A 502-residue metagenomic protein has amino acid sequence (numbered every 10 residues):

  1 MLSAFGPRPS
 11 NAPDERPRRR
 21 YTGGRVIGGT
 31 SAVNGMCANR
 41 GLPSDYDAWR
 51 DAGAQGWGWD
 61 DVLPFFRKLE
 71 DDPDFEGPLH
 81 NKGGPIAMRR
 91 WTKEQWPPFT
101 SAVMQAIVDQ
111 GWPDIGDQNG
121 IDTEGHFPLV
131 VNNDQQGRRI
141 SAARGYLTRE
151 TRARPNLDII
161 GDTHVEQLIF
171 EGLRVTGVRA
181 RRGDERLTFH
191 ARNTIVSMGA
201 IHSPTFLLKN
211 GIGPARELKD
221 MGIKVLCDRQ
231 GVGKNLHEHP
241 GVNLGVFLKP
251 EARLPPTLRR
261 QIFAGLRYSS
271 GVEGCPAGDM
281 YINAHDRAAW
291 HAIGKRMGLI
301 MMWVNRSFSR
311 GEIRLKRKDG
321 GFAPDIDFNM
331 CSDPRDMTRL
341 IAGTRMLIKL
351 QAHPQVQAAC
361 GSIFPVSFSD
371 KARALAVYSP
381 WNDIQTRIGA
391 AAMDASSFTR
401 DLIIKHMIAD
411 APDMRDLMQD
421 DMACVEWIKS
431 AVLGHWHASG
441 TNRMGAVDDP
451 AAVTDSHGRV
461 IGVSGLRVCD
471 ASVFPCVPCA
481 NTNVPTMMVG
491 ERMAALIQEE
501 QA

Functional and structural regions predicted by a protein language model:
M1-K68, K224-G233, H237-L248, G265: N-terminal glycine-rich phosphate/pyrophosphate-binding loop and immediately adjacent elements
R16, R50-V175, N243-F247, A359 (+2 more regions): Conserved redox-cofactor binding core of oxidoreductases
T30, R459-V477: Short FAD-binding loop at a beta-strand-to-alpha-helix junction that anchors the flavin cofactor in diverse
F65, Q167-L168, G177-L258, N305-S307 (+3 more regions): Glycine-rich loop(s) and the adjacent beta-strand/alpha-helix scaffold that form part
G241-Q357, P365-G440, V468-A471, P475: FAD cofactor-binding and catalytic pocket of flavoenzymes
C476-I497: A conserved FAD-binding loop/helix module that cradles the flavin
